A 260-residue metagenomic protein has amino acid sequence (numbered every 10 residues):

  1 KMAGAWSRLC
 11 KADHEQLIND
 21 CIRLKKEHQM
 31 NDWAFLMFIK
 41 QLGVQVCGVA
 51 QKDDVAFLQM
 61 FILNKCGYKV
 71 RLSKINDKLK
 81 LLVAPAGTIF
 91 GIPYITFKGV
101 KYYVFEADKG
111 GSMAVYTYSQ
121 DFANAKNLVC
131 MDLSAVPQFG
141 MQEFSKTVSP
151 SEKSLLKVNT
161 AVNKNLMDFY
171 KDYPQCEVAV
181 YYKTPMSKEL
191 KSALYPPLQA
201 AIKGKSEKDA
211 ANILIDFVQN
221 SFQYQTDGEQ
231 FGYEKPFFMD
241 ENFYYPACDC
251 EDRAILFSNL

Functional and structural regions predicted by a protein language model:
K1-L260: A structural boundary/capping signal
